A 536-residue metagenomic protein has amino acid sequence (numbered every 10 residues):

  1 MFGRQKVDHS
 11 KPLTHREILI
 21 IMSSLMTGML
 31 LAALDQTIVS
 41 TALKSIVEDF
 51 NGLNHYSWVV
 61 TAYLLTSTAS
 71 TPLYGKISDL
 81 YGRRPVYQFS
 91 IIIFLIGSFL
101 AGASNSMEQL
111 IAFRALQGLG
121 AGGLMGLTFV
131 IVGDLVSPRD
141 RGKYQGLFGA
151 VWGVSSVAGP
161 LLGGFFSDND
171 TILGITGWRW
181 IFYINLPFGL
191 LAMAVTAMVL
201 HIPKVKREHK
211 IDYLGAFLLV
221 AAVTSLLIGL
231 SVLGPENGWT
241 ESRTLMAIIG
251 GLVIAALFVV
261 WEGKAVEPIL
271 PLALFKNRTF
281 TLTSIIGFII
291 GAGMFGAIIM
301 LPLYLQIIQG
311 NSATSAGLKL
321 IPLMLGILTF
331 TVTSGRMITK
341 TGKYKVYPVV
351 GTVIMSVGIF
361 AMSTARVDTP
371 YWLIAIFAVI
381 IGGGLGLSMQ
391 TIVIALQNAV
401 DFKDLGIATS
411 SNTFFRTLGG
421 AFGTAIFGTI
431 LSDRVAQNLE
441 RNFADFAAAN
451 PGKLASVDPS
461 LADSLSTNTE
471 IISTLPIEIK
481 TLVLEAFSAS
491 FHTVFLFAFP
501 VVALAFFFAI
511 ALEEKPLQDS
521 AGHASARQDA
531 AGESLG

Functional and structural regions predicted by a protein language model:
E17-L73, A112, L214, I228 (+5 more regions): Transmembrane core module of solute transporters
L30, T61-L65, I92, G146-V154 (+5 more regions): Transmembrane alpha-helical cores of Major Facilitator Superfamily
I46-V47, I77-S78, L162-I172, L305-Q306 (+3 more regions): Interfacial helix-cap and linker-helix signal at transmembrane-aqueous boundaries of multi-pass secondary transporters
T68, L95-I96, L119, L186-M193 (+4 more regions): Small-residue-rich packing faces within the transmembrane alpha-helices of Major Facilitator Superfamily
K76-L214, L325: Helix-loop-helix hairpins in multi-pass membrane proteins, especially solute transporters
Q145-V154, A158, A297, I374-S456 (+2 more regions): Small-residue-rich alpha-helical segments with characteristic i,i+4
D170-G177, L191, R416-E513, D519-G536: Hydrophobic transmembrane architecture of multi-pass small-molecule transporters
L186-K204, V220-V232, G250-K264, A505-E513: C-terminal membrane-cytosol helix-exit motif in multi-pass small-molecule transporters
